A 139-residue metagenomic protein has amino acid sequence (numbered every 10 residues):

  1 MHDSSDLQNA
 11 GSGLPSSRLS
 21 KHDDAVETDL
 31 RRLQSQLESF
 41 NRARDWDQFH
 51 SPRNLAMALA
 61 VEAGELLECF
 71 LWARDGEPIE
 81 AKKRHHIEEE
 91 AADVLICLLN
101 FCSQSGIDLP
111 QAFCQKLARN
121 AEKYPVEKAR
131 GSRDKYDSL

Functional and structural regions predicted by a protein language model:
H2-A91, L95-L139: Flexible "arm" and connector segments at domain edges
